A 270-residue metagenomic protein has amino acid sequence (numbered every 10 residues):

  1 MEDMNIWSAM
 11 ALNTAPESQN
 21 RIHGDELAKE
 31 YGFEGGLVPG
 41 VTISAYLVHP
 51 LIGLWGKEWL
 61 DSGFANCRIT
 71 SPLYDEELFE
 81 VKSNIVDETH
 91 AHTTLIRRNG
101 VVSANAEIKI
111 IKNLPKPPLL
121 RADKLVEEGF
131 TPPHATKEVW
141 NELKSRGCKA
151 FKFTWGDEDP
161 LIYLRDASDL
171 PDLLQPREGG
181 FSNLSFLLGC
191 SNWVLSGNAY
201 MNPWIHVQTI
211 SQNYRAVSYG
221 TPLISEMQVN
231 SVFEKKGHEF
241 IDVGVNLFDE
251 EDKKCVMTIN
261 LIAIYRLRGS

Functional and structural regions predicted by a protein language model:
M1-A9, I69-N141, N213-S270: HotDog/MaoC-like acyl-thioester-processing domains
M1-S62, P115-Q208, S270: Hot-dog-fold acyl-thioester-processing enzymes
K57-L73: An N-terminal domain-cap segment
